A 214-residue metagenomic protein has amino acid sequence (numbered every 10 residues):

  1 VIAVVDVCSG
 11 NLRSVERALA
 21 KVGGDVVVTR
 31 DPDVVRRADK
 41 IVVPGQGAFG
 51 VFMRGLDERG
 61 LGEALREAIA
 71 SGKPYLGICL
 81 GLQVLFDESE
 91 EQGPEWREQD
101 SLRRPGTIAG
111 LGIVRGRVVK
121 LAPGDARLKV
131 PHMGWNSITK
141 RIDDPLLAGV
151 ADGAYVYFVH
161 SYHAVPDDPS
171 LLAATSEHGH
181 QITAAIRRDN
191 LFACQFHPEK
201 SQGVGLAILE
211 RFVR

Functional and structural regions predicted by a protein language model:
V1-A3, P74, Y155: Residues that mark the start of a beta-strand
I2-G23, E199-K200: N-terminal beta1-alpha1 ligand-phosphate binding loop
A38: An anion/phosphate-binding loop that grips the pyrophosphate of nucleotide cofactors and donors
V42-P44: Structural motif
G47-H132: Cysteine-nucleophile active-site neighborhood
A70, G106, G116-R214: Amide-donor transfer/coupling interface in amidating biosynthetic enzymes
